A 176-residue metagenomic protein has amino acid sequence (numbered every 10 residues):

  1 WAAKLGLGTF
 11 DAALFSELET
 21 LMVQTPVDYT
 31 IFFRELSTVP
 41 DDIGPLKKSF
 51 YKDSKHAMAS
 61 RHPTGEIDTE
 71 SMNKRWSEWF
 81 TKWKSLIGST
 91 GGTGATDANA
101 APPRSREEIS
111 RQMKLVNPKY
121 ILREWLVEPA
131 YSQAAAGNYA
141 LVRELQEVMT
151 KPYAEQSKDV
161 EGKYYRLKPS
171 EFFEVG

Functional and structural regions predicted by a protein language model:
W1-G176: Regulatory N- and C-terminal appendages and interdomain linkers associated with kinase/kinase-like NTP transferase
